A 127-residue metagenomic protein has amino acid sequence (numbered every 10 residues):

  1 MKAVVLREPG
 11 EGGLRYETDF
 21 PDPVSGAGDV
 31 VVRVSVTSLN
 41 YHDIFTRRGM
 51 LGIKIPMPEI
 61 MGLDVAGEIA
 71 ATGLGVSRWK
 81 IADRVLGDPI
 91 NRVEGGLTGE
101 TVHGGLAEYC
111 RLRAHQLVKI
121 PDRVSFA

Functional and structural regions predicted by a protein language model:
M1-V4: Short structural boundary motif marking the start of a folded domain
R7-E11, T37-L39: Short polar catalytic/cofactor-binding loops
E11-E17, M50-L51: Short gly/ser/thr-rich secondary-structure transition/capping motifs
Y16-D19, I55, L106: Residue-level marker for the onset of beta-strands and adjacent loop->beta junctions in well-ordered domains
P21-S38, M50-N91, P121-V124: Glycine-rich beta-strand-centered segment in the early N-terminal region that forms part of a ligand/cofactor-binding
H42-R48: Cytochrome P450 core scaffold surrounding the K-helix E-X-X-R motif and the conserved "meander" helix-loop region
R78, D88-A127: NAD(P)H dinucleotide-binding glycine-rich loop of Rossmann-like/cofactor-binding domains, especially the beta1-alpha1
